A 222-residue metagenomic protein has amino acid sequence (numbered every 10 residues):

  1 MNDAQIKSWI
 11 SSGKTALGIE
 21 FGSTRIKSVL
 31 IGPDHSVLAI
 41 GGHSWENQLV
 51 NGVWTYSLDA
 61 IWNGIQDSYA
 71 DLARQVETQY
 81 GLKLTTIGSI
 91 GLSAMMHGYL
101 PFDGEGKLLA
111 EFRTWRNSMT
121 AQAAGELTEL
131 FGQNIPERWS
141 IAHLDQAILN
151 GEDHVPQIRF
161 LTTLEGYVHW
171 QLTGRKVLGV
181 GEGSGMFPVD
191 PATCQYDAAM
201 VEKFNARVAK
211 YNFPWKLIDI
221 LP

Functional and structural regions predicted by a protein language model:
M1-A110, G125, Q157, P214-D219: N-terminal glycine/serine-rich phosphate-binding loop of ATP-dependent small-molecule kinases, especially carbohydrate
A70-P222: Glycine-rich phosphate-binding/catalytic subdomain of phosphoryl-transfer and nucleotide/sugar-phosphate-processing
